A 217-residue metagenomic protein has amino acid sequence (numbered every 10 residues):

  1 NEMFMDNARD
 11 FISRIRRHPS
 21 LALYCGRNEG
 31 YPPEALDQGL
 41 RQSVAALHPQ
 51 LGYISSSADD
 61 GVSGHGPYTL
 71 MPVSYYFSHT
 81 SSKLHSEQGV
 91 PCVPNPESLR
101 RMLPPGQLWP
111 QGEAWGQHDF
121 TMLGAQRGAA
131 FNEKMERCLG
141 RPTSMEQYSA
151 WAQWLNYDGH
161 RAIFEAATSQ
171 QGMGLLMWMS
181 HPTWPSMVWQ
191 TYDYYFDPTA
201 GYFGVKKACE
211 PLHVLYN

Functional and structural regions predicted by a protein language model:
E2-D10: Alpha-helical scaffold elements lining the catalytic groove of polysaccharide deacetylases
E2-M3, N28-Y31, D193: Alpha-helix capping and helix-loop boundary segments enriched in small/acidic/polar residues
M3-F4, L36, D197: Short acidic-hydrophobic sequence patches enriched in Asp/Glu that either
D10-F11, A208: Accessory beta-strand-rich segments of carbohydrate-active enzymes
I12-Q117: Active-site region of glycoside hydrolase catalytic domains
Y24, Y76-N217: Substrate-binding clefts and catalytic carboxylate motifs of secreted carbohydrate-active enzymes
